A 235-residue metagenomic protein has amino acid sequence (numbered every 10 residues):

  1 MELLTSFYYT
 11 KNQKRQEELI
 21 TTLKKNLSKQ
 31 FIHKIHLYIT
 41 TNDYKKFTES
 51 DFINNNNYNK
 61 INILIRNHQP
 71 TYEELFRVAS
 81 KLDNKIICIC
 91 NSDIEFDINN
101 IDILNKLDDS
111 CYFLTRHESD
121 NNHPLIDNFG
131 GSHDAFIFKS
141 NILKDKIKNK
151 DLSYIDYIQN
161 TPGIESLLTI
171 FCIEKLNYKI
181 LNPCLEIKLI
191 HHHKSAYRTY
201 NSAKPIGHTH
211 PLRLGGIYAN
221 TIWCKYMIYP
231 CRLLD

Functional and structural regions predicted by a protein language model:
M1-T5, N26, K34-L37: Hydrophobic targeting segments
M1-Y9, Q13-T22, I155-D235: C-terminal catalytic/acceptor-binding lobe
L3-T10, I39-N42, D93, L114-E118 (+3 more regions): Short loop/turn segments at strand-loop or loop-helix junctions that form parts of catalytic or ligand-binding pockets
N12-Q13, T41-E49, I98-N99, D120-N122: Short, charged/polar "capping" segments at the starts of alpha-helices and the immediately preceding loops
I32, N84, D108-C111, Y178: Short, high-confidence coil segments that cap the C-terminus of an alpha-helix and link into the following beta-strand
Y38-K85: Active-site-proximal specificity loops/subdomain of glycosyltransferases
H68, F76, S80, I94-I173: Conserved catalytic core of nucleotide-sugar-dependent glycosyltransferases
